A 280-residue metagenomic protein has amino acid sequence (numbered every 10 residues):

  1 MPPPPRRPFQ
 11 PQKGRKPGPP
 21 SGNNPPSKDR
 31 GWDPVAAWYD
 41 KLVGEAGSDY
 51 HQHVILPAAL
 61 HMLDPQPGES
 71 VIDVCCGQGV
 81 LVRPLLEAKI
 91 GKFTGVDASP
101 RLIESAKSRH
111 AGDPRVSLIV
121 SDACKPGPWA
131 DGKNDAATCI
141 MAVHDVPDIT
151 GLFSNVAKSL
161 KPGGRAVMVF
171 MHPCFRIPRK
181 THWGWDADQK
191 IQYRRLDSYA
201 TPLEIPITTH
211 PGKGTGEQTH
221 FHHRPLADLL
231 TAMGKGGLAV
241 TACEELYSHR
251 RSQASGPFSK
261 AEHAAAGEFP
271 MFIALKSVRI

Functional and structural regions predicted by a protein language model:
P2-Q66, V80-P84, S105, R109: Conserved class I S-adenosyl-L-methionine
S70-V74, Q78-P126: Class I SAM-dependent methyltransferase SAM/SAH-binding core
P128-A137: A short acidic, Gly/Pro-enriched loop at the edge of an enzyme's catalytic core that lines a small-molecule cofactor
M141-A142: Short catalytic micro-motifs in class I SAM-dependent methyltransferases
T150-R165: A short glycine-rich, Lys/Arg-flanked "PGG" loop and its adjoining helix->strand segment in the class I
R165-P206: Conserved class I S-adenosyl-L-methionine
F170, C174-I177, T181, K213-A227: Acceptor-substrate binding/catalytic loop of class I
H220-C243: Short alpha-helix
